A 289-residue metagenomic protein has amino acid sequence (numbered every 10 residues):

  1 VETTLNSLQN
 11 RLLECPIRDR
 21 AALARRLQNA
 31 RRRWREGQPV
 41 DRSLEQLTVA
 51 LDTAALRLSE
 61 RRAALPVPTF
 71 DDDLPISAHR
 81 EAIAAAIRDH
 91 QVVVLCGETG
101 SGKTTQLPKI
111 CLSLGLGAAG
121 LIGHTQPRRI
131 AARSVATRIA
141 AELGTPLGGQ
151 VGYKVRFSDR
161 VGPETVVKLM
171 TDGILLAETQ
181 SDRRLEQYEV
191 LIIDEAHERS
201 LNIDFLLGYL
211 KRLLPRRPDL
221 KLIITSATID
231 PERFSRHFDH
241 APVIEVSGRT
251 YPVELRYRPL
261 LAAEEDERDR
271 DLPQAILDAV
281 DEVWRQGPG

Functional and structural regions predicted by a protein language model:
V1-G289: P-loop NTPase motor module signature
